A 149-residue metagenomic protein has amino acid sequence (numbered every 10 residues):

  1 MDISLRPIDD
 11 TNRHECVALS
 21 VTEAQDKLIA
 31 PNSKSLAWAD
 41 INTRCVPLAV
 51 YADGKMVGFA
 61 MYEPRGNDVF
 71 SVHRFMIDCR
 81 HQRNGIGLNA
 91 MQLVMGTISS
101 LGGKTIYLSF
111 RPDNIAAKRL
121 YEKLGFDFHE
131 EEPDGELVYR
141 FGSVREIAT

Functional and structural regions predicted by a protein language model:
D2-H73, I77-R80, M91, T97 (+1 more regions): Acetyl-CoA-dependent GNAT
R74-M76, G102, F110: Generic hydrophobic/packing signal
D78-R80, N84, P112-D113: Active-site acidic-Proline motif in GNAT/NAT acetyltransferases
R83-G96, R119-K123: Conserved acetyl-CoA-binding loop-helix of GNAT-fold acetyltransferases
N84, L101-K104: Short coil/turn segments at alpha/beta junctions that flank glycine-rich nucleotide-binding fingerprints
K104-K118, K123-T149: C-terminal "cap" of GNAT-fold acetyltransferases
